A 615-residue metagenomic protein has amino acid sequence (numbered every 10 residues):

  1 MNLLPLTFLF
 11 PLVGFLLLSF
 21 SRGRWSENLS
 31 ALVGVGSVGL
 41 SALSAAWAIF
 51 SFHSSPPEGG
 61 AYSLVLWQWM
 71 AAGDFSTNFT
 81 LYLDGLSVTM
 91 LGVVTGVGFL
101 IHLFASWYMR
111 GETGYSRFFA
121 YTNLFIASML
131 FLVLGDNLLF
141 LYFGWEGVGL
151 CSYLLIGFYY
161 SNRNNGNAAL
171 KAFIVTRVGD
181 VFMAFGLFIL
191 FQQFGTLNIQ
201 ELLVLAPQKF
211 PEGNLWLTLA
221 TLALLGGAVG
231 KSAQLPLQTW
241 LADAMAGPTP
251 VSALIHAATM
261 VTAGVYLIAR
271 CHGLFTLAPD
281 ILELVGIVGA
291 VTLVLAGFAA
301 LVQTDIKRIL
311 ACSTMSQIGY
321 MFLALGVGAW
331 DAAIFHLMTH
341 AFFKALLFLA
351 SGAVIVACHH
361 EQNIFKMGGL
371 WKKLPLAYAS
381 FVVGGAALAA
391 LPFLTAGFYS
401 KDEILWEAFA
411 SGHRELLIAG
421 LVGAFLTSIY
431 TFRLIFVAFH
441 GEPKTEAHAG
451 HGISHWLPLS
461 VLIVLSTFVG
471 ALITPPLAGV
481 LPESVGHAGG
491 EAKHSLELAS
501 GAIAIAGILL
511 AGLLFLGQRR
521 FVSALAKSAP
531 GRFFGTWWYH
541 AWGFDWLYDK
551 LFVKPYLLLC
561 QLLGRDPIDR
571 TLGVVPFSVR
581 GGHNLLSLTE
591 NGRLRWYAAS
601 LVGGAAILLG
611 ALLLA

Functional and structural regions predicted by a protein language model:
M1-L9, W25-L32, F75-V93, F131-G144 (+6 more regions): Membrane-entry segments of alpha-helical transmembrane domains in multi-pass membrane proteins
N2-P5, S21-A120, Q193-N214, T239 (+3 more regions): Transmembrane helix-loop-helix hairpins at membrane boundaries of multipass inner-membrane proteins
G36-H53, G179-I189, V382-A389, P458-I473 (+2 more regions): Hydrophobic alpha-helical membrane-insertion segments
V38-W47, F99, L187, V294 (+2 more regions): Hydrophobic core of alpha-helical transmembrane segments in multi-pass integral membrane proteins
D74, Y82, V480-S495, R520-A615: Aromatic-capped, Gly/Pro-kinked transmembrane alpha-helices
L86, G92, G96, L100-L141 (+3 more regions): Hydrophobic transmembrane alpha-helices and their helix-loop junctions in integral membrane proteins
A390-A396, K401, V469-V480, G604-A615: Juxtamembrane "helix exit" motif at the C-terminal ends of alpha-helical transmembrane segments in multi-pass membrane
H448-L510: Hard-cation-handling environments
